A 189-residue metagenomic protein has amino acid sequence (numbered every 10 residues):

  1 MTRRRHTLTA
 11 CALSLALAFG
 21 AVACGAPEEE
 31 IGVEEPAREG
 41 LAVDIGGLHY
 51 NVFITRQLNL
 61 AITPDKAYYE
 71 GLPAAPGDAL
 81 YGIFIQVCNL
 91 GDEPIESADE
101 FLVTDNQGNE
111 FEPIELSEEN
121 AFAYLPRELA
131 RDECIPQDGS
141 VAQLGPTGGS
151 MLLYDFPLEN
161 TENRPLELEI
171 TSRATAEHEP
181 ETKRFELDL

Functional and structural regions predicted by a protein language model:
M1-V22: Sec-dependent bacterial lipoprotein signal peptides
G20, C24-L189: Conserved functional micro-motifs across diverse proteins
